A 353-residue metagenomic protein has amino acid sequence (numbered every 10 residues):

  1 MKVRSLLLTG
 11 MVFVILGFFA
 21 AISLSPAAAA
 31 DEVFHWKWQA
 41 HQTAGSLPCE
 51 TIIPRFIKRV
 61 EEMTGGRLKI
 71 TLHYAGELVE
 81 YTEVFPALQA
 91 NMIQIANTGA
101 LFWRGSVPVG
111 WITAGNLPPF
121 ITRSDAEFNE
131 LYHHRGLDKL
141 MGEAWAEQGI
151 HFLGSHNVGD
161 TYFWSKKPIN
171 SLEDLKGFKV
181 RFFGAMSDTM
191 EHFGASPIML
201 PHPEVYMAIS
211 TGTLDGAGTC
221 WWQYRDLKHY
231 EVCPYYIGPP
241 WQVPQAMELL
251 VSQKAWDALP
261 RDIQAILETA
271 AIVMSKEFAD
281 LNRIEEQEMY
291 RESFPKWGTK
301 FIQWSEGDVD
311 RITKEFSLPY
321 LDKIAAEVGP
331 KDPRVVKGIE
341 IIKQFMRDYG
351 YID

Functional and structural regions predicted by a protein language model:
M1-L6: N-terminal secretory signal peptides that target proteins for export/translocation
T9-S23: Bacterial N-terminal signal peptides
L24-A29: Sec/Tat signal peptide C-region and signal peptidase I cleavage site
A30-F128, D138-D353: N-terminal secretory/targeting leader peptides
Y132-G136: Core domains of carbohydrate- and sulfate-ester-processing enzymes
